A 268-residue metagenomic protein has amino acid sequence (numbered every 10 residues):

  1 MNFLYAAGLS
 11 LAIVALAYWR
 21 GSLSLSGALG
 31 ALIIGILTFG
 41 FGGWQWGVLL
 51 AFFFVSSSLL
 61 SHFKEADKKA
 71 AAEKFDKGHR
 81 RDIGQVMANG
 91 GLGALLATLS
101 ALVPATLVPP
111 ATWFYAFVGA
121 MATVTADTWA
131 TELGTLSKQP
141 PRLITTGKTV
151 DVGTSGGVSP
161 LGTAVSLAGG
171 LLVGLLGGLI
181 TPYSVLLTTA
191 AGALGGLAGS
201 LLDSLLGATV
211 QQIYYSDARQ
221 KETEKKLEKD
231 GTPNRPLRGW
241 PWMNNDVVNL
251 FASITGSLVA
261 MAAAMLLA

Functional and structural regions predicted by a protein language model:
M1-A268: Hydrophobic alpha-helical transmembrane segments
